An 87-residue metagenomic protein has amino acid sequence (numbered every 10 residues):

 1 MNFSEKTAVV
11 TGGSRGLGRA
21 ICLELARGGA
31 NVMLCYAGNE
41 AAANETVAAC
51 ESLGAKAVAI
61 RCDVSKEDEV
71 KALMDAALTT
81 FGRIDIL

Functional and structural regions predicted by a protein language model:
N2-M33: Canonical Rossmann dinucleotide-binding motif of NAD(H)/NADP(H)-dependent dehydrogenases/reductases, specifically
S4, L53-K56, D75-L87: A glycine-rich helix->loop->beta "capping" turn within Rossmann-like NAD(P)(H)-dependent oxidoreductase domains
T11, C62, I84-L87: Rossmann-fold scaffold of SDR-type NAD(P)-dependent oxidoreductases
L17, A43-T46, C50-E51: Generic hydrophobic, amphipathic alpha-helix propensity
R19, L23, K71, F81: Conserved active-site helix of classical SDR/Rossmann-fold NAD(P)-dependent CH-OH oxidoreductases
L23, R27, A48, D75: Short, well-ordered alpha-helices that flank and scaffold nucleotide-derived cofactor binding pockets
G28-E45: Conserved glycine-rich Rossmann-like NAD(P)H-binding loop of the short-chain dehydrogenase/reductase
E40-A41, I60-D75: The beta1-alpha1 cofactor-binding region of Rossmann-like NAD(H)/NADP(H)-dependent oxidoreductases
